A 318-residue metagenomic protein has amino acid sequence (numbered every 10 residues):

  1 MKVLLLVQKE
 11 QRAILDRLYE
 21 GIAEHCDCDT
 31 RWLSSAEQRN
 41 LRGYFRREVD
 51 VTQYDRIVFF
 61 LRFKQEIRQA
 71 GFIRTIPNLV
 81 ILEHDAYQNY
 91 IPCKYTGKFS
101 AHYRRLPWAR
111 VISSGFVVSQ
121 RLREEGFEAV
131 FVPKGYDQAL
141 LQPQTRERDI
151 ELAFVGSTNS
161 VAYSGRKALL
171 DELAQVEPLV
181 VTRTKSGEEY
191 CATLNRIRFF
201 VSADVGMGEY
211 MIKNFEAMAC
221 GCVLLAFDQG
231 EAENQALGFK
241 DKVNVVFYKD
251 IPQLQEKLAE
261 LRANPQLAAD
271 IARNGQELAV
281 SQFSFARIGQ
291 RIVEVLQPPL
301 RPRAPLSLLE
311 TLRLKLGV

Functional and structural regions predicted by a protein language model:
M1-Y54, F59-R74, N78-L237, G317: Nucleotide-sugar donor-binding catalytic core of glycosyltransferases
L5, L18, I22, F154 (+3 more regions): Ligand-binding pocket scaffold of soluble enzyme catalytic domains
A101-H102, C191, I251, P265 (+2 more regions): Non-membrane alpha-helical structural segments and their capping/turn regions in soluble enzymes
V243-I251, E260-P265: Conserved acidic donor-binding segment of nucleotide-sugar-dependent glycosyltransferases
L258-L261, P265-V318: C-terminal amphipathic helix plus adjacent low-complexity, charged tail appended to glycosyltransferase catalytic
